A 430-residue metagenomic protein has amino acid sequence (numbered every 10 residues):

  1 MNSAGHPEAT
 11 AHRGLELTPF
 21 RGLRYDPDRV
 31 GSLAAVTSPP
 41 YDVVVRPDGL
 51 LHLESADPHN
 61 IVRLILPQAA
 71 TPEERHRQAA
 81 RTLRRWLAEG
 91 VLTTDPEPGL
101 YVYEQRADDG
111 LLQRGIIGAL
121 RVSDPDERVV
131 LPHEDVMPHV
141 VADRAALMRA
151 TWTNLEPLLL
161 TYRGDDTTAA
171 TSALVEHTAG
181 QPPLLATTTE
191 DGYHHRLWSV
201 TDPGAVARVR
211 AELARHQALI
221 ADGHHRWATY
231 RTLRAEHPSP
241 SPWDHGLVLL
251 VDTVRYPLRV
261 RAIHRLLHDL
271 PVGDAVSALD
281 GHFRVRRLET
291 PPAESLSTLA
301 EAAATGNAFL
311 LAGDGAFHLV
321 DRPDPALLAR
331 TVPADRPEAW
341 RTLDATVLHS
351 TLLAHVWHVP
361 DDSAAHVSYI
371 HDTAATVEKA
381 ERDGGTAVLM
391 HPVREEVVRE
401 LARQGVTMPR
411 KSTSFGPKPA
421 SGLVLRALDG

Functional and structural regions predicted by a protein language model:
N2-G430: Surface-exposed, charge/polar-rich loops and edge strands
